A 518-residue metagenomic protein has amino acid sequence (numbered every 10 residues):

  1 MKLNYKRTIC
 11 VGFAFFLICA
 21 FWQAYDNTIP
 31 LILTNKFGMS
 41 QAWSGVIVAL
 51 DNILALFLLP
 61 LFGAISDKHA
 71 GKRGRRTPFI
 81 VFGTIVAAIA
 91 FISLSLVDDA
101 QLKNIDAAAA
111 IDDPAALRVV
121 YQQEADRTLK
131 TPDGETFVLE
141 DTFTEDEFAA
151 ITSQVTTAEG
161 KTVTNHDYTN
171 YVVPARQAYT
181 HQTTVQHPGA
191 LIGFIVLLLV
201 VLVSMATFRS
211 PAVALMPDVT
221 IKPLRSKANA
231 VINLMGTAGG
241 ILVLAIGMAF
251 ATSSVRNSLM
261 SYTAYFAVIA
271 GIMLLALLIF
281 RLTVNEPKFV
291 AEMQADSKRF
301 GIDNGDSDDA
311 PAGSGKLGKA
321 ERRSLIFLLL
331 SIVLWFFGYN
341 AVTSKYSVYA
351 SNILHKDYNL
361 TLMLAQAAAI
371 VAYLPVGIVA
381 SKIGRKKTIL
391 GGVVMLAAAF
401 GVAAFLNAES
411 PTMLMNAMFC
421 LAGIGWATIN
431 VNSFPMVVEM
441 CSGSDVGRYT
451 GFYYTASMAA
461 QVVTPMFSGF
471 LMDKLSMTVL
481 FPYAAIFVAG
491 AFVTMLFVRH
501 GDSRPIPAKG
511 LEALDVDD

Functional and structural regions predicted by a protein language model:
M1-L3, A110, P114-N165, N170-L197 (+4 more regions): Intracellular loop-helix junctions on the cytosolic face of multi-pass helical membrane proteins
M1-N52, F137, T144-A150, A178 (+3 more regions): Helix-loop boundary and gating motifs at the non-cytosolic
Q41-A42, K222-I232, C441-Y453: Loop-to-transmembrane helix entry/capping segments in MFS-fold secondary transporters and related SLC/MFSD carriers
F57-R73, A372-R385, M472: Helix-to-loop junctions at the C-terminal end of transmembrane segments in multipass secondary transporters
K68-T84, K382-V394: Cytoplasmic membrane-interface "Motif A"-like loop-to-helix N-cap segments of 12-TM Major Facilitator Superfamily
V81-A108, N165-H187, M395-E409: C-terminal ends and interior cores of transmembrane alpha-helices in multi-pass membrane transporters/permeases
T207-T220, T428-S442: Intracellular juxtamembrane helix-capping segments at the cytosolic ends of symmetry-related transmembrane helices
K387-N430: C-terminal transmembrane helical hairpin of 12-TM major facilitator-type secondary transporters
